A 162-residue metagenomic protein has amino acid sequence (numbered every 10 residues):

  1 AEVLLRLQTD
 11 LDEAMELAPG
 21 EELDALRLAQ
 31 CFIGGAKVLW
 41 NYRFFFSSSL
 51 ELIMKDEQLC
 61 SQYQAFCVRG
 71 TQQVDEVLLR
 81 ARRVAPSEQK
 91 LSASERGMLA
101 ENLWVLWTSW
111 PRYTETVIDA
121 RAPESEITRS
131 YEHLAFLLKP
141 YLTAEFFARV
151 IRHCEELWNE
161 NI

Functional and structural regions predicted by a protein language model:
A1-E16, A29-I33: An amphipathic alpha-helix adjacent to DNA-recognition modules
V3-L11, V38-F45, G70-V77, L106-S109: Amphipathic, well-ordered alpha-helical segments in soluble domains
M15-P19, F46-I53, A81, A85 (+1 more regions): Secondary-structure edge/capping motif, primarily at the C-terminal ends of alpha-helices and the immediately following
E16-F45: Hydrophobic alpha-helical connector segments
Y42, K55-D56: Short loop-to-helix capping motifs
S47-L50, S61-Q62, Q89-K90, T116 (+1 more regions): Short, hydrophobic secondary-structure boundary micro-motifs
Q58-V84, E95-R112, R129-P140: Amphipathic alpha-helical packing segments from all-alpha helical-bundle domains
R112-I162: C-terminal peripheral helix-coil segments that are non-catalytic and often amphipathic
